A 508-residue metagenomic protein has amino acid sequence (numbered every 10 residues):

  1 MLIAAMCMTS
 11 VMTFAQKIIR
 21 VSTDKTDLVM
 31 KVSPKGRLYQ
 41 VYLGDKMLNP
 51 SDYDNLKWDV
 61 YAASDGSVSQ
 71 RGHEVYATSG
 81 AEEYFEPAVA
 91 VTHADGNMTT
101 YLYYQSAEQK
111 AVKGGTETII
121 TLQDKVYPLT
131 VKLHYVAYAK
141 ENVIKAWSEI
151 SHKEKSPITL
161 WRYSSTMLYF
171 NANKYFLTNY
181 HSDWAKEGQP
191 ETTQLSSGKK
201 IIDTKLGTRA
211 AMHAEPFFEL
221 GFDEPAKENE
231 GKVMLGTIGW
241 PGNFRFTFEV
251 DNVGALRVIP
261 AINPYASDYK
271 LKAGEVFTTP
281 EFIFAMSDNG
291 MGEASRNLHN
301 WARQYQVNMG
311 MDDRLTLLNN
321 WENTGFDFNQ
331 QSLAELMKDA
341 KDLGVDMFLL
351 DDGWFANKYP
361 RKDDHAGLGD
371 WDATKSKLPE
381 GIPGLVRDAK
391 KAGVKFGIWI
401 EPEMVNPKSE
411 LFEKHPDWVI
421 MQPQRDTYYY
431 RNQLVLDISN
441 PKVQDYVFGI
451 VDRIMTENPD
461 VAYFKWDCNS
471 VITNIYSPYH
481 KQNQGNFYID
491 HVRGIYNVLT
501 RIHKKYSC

Functional and structural regions predicted by a protein language model:
M1-Q16: Bacterial Sec-dependent N-terminal signal peptides
K17-M30, L38-E249, Y265: Polysaccharide-binding surfaces and accessory modules of carbohydrate-active proteins
K25, S148, G274, L318 (+4 more regions): Conserved, mostly hydrophobic/aromatic
V68-Y103, E219-T247, M286-V307, N319 (+2 more regions): Glycine-rich, aromatic-flanked loop segments that form ligand/cofactor-binding clefts across common enzyme folds
Y138-E141, E149-I158, I238-A302: Extended acidic/polar, glycine-enriched regions that form or flank non-catalytic beta-rich accessory modules
D312-T316, G344-D346, A392-F396, D460-A462 (+1 more regions): Short, well-ordered coil/turn segments that N-cap beta-strands
N320-E413, D445-G449, D490-N497: Aromatic- and glycine-enriched glycan-recognition loops and surfaces that form the carbohydrate-binding subsites
T374-K391, E413-C508: Active-site neighborhood of glycoside hydrolase catalytic domains
